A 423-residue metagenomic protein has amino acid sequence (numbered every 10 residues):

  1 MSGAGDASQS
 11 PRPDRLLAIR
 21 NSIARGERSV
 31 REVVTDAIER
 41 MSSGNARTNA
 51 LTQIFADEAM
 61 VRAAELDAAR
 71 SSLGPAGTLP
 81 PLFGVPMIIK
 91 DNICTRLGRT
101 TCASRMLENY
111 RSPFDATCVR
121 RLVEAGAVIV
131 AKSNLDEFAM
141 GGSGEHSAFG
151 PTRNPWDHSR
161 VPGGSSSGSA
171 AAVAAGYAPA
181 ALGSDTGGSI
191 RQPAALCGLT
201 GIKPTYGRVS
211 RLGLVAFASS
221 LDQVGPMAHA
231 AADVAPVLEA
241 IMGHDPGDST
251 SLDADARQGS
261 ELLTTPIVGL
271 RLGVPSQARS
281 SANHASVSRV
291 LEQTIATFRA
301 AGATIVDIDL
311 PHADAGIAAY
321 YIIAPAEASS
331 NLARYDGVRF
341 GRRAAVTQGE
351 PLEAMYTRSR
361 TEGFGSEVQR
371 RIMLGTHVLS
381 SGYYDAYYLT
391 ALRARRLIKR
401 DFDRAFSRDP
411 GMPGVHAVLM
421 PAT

Functional and structural regions predicted by a protein language model:
M1-M60, Q293, A300-G302: An N-terminal boundary/leader segment
V30-T35, A64-D67, Q258-G259, N283-L310 (+4 more regions): Acyltransferase
P75-C102, V128-A131, L135, F298 (+1 more regions): Conserved small-residue hinge/capping positions at short loops/turns that sit at secondary-structure boundaries within
P81-C102, T264-P275, A326-K399: Short helix-loop capping/hinge segments that flank enzyme active sites or metal/cofactor-binding pockets
R96-N109, A175-Y177: DPxDG-like acidic metal-binding loop motif
F114-H244: Short glycine/serine-rich loop segments
K203-T294, L352-R358: A short helix-breaking turn/cap at a secondary-structure junction
